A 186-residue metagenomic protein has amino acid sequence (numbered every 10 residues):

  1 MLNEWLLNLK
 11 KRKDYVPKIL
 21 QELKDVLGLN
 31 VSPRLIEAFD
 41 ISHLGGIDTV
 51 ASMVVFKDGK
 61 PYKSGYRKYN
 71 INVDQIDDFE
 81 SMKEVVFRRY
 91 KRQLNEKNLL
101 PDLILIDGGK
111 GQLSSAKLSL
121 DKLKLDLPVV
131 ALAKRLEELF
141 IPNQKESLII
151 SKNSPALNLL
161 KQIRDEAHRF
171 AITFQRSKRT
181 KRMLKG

Functional and structural regions predicted by a protein language model:
M1-G186: Acidic, glycine-enriched active-site microenvironments
